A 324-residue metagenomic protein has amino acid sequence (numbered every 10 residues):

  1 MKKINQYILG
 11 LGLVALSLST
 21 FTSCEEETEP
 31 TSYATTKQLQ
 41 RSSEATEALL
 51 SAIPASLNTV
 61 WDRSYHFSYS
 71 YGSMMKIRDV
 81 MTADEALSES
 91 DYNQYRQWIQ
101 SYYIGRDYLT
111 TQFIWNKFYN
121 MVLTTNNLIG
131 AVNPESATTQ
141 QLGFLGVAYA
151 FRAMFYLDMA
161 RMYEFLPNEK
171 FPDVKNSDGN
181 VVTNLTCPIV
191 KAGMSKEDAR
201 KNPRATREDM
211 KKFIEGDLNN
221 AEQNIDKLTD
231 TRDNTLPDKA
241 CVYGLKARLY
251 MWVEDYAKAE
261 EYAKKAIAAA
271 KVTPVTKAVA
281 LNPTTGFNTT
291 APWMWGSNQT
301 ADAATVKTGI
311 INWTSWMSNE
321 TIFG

Functional and structural regions predicted by a protein language model:
K2-G10: Bacterial N-terminal signal peptides that target proteins for export
S19-S23: C-terminal motif of bacterial Sec signal peptides marking the signal peptidase cleavage site
C24-K76, E320-I322: Membrane-proximal, proline-rich intrinsically disordered regions
W61-I77, T82, N93-I99, T186-C187 (+2 more regions): Hydrophobic-face positions in mid-chain alpha helices that act as interaction patches
D91-L166, A205, N220-D230: Conserved, well-structured interaction surfaces
V122-T125, K211, L218, A263 (+1 more regions): Inward-facing hydrophobic residues that define packing positions of alpha-helical scaffold repeats
M162-K212: Short coil/linker segments at helix-helix boundaries
